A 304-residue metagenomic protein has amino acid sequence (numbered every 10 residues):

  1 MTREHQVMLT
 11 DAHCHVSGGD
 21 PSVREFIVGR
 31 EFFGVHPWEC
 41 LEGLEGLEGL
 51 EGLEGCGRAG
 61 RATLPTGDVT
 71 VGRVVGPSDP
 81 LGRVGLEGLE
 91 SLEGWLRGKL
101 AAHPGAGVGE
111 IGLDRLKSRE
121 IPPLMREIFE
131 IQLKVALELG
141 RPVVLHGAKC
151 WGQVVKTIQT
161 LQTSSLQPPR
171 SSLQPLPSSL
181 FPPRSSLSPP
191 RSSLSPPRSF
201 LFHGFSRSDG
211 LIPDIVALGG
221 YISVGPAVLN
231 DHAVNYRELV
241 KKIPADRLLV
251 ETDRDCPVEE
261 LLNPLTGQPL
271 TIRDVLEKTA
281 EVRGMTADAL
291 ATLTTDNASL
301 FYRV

Functional and structural regions predicted by a protein language model:
M1-E4, V135, L270-V304: Mid-to-C-terminal alpha-helical segments outside catalytic/metal-binding sites
M1-L9, H15-P21, L53, G72 (+9 more regions): Divalent metal-binding pocket/active-site signature
S22-L44, G67-G72, P80-L81, G88-S91: A metal-dependent hydrolase metal-coordination microenvironment
F32, V144, L201-H203, S223 (+1 more regions): Structural detector of well-ordered beta-strand residues that form the stable sheet scaffold of enzyme domains
F33, A106-G112, D246-R254: Non-cysteine beta-strand/loop elements that form the S-adenosyl-L-methionine
H36, L41-G46, G88-G98, E238-L248 (+2 more regions): Ligand-binding grooves and catalytic loops that recognize ribose/phosphate and carbohydrate rings, and esterified lipid
G60-T63, G67, T160: Low-complexity intrinsically disordered segments
